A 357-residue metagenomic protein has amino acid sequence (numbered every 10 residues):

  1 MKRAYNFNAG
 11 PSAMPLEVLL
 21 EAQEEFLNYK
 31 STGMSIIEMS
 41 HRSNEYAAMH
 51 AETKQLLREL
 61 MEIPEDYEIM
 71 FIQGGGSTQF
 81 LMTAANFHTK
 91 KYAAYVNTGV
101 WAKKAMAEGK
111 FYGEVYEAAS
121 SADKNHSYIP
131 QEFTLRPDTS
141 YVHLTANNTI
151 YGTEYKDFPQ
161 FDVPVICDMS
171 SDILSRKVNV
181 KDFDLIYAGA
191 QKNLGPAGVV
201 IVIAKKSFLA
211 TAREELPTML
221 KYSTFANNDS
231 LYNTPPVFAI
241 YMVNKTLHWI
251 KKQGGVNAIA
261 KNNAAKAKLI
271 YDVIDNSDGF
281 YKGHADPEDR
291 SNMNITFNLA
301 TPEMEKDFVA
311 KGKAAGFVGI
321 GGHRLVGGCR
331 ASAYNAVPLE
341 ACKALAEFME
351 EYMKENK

Functional and structural regions predicted by a protein language model:
M1-M39: N-terminal "arm"/small-domain region of PLP-dependent enzymes with the aminotransferase-like
R3-A4, A314, G327-K357: PLP-dependent enzyme catalytic core of the Aspartate aminotransferase-like
G10, G109, S121-I173: Active-site phosphate-binding strand-loop segment of PLP-dependent enzymes
P15, A190-Y271, D286, E355-K357: Active-site C-terminal subdomain of aminotransferase-like
S31-Q79, N86, V100, E108: Conserved N-terminal alpha-helix of the aminotransferase class I/II PLP-enzyme fold
S77-V142: PLP-dependent aminotransferase-like
I166, V180-Q191, V200: Conserved active-site segment immediately N-terminal to the catalytic lysine that forms the internal aldimine
Y281-G312: Conserved PLP-binding catalytic core of the aspartate aminotransferase-like
